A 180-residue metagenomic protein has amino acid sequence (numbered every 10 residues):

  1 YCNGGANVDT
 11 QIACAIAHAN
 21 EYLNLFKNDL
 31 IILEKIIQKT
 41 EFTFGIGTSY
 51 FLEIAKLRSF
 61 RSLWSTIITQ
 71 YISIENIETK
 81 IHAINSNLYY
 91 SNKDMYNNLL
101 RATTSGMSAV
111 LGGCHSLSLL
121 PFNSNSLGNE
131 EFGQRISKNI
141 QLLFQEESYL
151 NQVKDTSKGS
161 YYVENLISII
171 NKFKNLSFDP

Functional and structural regions predicted by a protein language model:
Y1-A109, L120-Q141: Helix-rich catalytic cores of soluble enzyme domains
T104, G113-P180: Active-site or pore-adjacent capping/gating segments
